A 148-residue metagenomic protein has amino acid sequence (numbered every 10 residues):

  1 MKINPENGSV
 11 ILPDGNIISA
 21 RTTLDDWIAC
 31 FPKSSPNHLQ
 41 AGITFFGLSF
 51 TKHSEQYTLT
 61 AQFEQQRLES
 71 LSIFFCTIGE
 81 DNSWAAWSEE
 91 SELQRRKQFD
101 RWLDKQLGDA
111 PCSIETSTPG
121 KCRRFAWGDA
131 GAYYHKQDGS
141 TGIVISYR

Functional and structural regions predicted by a protein language model:
M1-R148: Short helix/turn-capping signatures at newly exposed starts of structured segments
